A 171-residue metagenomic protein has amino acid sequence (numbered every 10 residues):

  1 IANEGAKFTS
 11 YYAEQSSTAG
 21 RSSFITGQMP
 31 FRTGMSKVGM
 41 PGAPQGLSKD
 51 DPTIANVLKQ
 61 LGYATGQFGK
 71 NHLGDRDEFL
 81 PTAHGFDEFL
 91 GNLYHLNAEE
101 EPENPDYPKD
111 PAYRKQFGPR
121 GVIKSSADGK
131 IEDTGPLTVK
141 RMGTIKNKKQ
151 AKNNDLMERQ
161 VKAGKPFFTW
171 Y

Functional and structural regions predicted by a protein language model:
I1-Y171: Formylglycine-dependent sulfatase
